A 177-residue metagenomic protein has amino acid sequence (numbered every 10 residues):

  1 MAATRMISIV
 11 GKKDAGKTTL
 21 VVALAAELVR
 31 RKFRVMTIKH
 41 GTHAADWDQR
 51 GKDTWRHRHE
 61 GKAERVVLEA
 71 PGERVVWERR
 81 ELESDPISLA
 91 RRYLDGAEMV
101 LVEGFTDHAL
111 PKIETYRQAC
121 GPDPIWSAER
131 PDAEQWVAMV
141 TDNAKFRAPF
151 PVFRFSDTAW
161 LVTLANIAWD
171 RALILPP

Functional and structural regions predicted by a protein language model:
M1-T4: Phosphate-binding P-loop
I9: Hydrophobic anchor at the beta1->P-loop junction of P-loop NTPases
K13: The conserved Walker
K17: Conserved lysine of the Walker
A23-E81: N-terminal phosphate/diphosphate-binding loop that engages ATP/GTP or pyrophosphate donors across diverse enzyme folds
W77-H108: Phosphate-binding/switch loop-helix module in NTP-utilizing enzymes
M99-I174: Phosphate/Mg2+-binding loops and adjacent switch elements in nucleotide/diphosphate-handling enzyme cores
